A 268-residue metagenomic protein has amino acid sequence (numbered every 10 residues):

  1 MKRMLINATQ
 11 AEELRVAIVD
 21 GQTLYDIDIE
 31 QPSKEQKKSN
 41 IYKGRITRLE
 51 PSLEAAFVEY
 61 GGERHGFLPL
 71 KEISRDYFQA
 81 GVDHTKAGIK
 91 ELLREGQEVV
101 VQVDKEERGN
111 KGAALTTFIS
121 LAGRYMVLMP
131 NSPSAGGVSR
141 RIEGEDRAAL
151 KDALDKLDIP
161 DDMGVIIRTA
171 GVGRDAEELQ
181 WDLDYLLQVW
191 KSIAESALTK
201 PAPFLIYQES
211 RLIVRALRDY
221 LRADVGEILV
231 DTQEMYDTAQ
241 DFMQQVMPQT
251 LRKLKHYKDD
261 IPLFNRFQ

Functional and structural regions predicted by a protein language model:
M1-Q268: DE-rich acidic low-complexity regions and acidic surface loops
